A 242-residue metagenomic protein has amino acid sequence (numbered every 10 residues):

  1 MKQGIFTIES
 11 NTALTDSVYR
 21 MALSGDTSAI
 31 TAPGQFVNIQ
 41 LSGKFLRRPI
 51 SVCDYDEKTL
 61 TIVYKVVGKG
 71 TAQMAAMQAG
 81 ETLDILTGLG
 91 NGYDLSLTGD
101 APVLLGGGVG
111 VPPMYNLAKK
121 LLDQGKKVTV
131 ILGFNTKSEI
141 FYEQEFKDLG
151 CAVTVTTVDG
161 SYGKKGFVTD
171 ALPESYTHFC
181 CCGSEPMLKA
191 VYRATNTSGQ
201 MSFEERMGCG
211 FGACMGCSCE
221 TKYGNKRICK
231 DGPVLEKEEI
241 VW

Functional and structural regions predicted by a protein language model:
K2-E81: Ferredoxin-reductase
S10, D54, V155-T157, M201-F203 (+1 more regions): Structural signal for conserved beta-strand scaffold positions within catalytic alpha/beta enzyme cores
F45-V52, G90-L97, C229: Short, Lys/Arg- and Gly-enriched loop/turn segments at beta-strand edges
K69-R206: FNR/FR-type flavoprotein reductase catalytic core
P113, E204-P233: Local cysteine-cluster metal-coordination motifs and their immediate loop/turn environment, predominantly Fe-S cluster
P233-W242: Short microdomains enriched in Cys/His and/or Lys/Arg
